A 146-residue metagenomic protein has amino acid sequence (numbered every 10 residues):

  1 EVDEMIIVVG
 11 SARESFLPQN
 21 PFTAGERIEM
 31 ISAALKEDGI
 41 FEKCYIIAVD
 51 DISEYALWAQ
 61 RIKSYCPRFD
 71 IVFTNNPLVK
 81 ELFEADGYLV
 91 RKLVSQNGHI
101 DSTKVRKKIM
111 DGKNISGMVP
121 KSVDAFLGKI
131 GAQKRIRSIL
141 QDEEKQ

Functional and structural regions predicted by a protein language model:
E1-Q146: Nucleotidyltransferase catalytic core that binds NTPs
